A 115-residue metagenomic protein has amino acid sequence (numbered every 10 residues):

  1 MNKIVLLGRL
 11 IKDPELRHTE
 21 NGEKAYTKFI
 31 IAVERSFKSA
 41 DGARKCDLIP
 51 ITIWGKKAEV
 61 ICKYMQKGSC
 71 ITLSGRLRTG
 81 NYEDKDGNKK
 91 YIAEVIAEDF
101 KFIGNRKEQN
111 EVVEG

Functional and structural regions predicted by a protein language model:
M1-K3, E15-K24, K38-R44, K63 (+2 more regions): Acidic, gly/ser/pro-rich intrinsically disordered tails
K3-L7, A25-E34, D47: A short glycine-rich, His/Asp/Glu-containing loop-to-beta-strand
V5-L10, I31, K67-R78, F100: OB-fold and OB-like beta-barrel modules that bind single-stranded nucleic acids
I11, R17, W54, R78-G80 (+1 more regions): Conserved positions in beta-strands of structured domains
K12-P14, S36-F37, K56-E59: Short, charged/polar surface micro-motifs in flexible loops or helix N-caps
K28-V33, P50-I53, A93-I96: Short, acidic/hydrophobic/Gly-rich beta-strand patch recurrent on exposed beta strands that often constitutes part
A43-I53, V60: The conserved catalytic core of RNA pseudouridine synthases
W54-K90: Beta-rich strand-turn-strand
